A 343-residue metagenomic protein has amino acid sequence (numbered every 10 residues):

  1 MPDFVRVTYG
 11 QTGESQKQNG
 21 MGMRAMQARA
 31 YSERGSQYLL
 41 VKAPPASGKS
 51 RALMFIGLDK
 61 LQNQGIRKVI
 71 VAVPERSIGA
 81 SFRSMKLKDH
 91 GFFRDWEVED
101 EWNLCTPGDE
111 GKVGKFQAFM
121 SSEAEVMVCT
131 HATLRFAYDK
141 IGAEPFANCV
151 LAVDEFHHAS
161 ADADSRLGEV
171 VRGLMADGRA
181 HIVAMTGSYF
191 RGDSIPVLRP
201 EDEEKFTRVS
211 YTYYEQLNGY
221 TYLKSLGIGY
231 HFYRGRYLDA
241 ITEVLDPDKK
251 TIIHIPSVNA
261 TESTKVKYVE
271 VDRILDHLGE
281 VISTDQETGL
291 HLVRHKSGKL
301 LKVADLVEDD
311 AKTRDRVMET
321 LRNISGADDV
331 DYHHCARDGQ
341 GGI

Functional and structural regions predicted by a protein language model:
P2-K42: Conserved pre-motif I regulatory segment
S15-Q18, R24, L174-H181, M185-S188 (+1 more regions): Interdomain helical connector at the RecA1-RecA2 junction of SF1/SF2 helicase-like NTPases
G35-V41, R67-K68, E125, D248-K250: Pre-Walker A (Motif I) flank of P-loop NTPase domains
S36-G57: Walker A/P-loop
P44-S47, V73-P74, A80-M127, A137-Y138 (+2 more regions): Conserved C-terminal RecA-like helicase domain
V71, M127-T130, A180-G187, H334: Structural recognition of the conserved hydrophobic beta-strand(s) that form the central parallel beta-sheet of P-loop
I78, L134, E155-A161, F190-R191 (+1 more regions): Residues immediately C-terminal
H131-T133, G142-V183: SF2 helicase catalytic motif II
